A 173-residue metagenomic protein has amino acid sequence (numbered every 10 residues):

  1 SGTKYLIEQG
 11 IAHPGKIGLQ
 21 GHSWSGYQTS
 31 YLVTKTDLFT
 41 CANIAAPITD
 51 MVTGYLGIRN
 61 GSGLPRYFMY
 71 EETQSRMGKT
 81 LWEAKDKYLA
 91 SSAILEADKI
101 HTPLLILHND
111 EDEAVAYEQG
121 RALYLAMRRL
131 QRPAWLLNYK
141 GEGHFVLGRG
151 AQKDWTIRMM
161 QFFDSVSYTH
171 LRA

Functional and structural regions predicted by a protein language model:
S1-L171: Active-site-proximal cap/loop segments of hydrolase catalytic domains
